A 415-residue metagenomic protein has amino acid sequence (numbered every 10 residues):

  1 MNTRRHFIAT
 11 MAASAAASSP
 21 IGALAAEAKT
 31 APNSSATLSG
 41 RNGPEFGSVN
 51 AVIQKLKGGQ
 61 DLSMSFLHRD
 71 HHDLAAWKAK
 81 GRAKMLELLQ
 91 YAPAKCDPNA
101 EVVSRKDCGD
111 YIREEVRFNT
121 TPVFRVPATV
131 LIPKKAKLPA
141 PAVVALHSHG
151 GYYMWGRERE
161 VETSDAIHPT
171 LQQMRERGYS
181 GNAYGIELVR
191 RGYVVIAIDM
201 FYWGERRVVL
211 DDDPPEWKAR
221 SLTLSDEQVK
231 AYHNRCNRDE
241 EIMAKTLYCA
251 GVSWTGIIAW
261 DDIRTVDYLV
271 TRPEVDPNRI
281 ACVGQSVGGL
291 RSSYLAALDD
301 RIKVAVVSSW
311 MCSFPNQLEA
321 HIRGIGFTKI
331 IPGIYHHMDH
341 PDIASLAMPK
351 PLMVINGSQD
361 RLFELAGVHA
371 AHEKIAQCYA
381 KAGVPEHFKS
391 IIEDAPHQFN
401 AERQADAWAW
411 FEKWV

Functional and structural regions predicted by a protein language model:
H6-E27: N-terminal export signals
I21-Q54: C-terminal segment of N-terminal export signals and the immediately downstream linker at the start of the mature
P93-A136: N-terminal cap/lid segment of alpha/beta-hydrolase-fold proteins
L146-W260, N316-E319: Cap/lid segment of the alpha/beta-hydrolase catalytic domain
E241-V252, G256-T265, K303-A344, P349 (+2 more regions): Mobile cap/lid helix-loop segments that gate and shape the active-site cleft of serine hydrolases
V275-G284: Alpha/beta-hydrolase fold nucleophile elbow
F327, E373-K374, C378-V415: C-terminal catalytic histidine-bearing segment of alpha/beta-hydrolase fold enzymes
V354-N356: Short beta-strand/loop motif that positions the catalytic acidic residue of the alpha/beta-hydrolase fold
